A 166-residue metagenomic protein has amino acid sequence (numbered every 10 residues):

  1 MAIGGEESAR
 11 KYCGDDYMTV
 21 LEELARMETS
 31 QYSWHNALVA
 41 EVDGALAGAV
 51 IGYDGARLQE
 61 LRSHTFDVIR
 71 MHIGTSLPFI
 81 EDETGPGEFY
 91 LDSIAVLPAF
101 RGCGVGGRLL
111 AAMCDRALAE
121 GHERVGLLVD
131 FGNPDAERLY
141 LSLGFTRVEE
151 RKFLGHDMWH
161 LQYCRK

Functional and structural regions predicted by a protein language model:
A2-A25, R70-I73: Conserved GNAT-fold acetyl-CoA-binding loop/helix
D16-A37, V42-D43, A47: Active-site rim helix/loop that mediates acceptor-substrate recognition in acyltransferases
A25-E28, S76-D82, V148-E149: Short, P/G- and charge-enriched loop/turn segments at secondary-structure junctions
V39, A45-D54, Y90, A95: Conserved beta-strand in the GNAT
D54-F89: Conserved acyl-donor/pantetheine-binding loop and adjacent beta-alpha core of acyl/acetyltransferases and related
I69, G74-T75, I94-R101, D130: A short, internal acetyl-CoA/4′-phosphopantetheine-binding micro-motif in the GNAT/acyltransferase core
R70, G87-E88, E123-E137, S142-L143 (+1 more regions): C-terminal "cap" of GNAT-fold acetyltransferases
V96, G102-A119, R138-S142: Conserved acetyl-CoA-binding loop-helix of GNAT-fold acetyltransferases
